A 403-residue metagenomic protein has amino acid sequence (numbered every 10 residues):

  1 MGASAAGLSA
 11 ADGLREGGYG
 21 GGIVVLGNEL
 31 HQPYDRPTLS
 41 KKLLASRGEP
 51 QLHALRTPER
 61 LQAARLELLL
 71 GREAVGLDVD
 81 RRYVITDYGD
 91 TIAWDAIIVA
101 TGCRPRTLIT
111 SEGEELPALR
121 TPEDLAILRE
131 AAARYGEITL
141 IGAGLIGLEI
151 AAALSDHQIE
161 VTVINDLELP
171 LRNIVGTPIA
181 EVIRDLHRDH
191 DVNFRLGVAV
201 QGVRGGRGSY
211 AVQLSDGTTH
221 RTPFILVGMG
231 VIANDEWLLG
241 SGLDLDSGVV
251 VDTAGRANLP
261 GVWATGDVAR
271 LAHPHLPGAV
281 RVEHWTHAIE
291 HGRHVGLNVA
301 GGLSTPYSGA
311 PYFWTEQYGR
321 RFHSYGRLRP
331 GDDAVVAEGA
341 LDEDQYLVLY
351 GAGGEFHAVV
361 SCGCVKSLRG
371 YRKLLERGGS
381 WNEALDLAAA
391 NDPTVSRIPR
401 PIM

Functional and structural regions predicted by a protein language model:
M1-E67, A153-V175: Beta1-alpha1 glycine-rich phosphate/pyrophosphate-binding loop at the start of Rossmann-like nucleotide-binding domains
S4-L8, L30, C103-P105, E123 (+3 more regions): Residue-level detector of alpha-helix initiation sites
E16, V268-V365: Mid-to-C-terminal Rossmann-like scaffold of FAD/NAD(P)H-dependent oxidoreductases
G20-G22, L68-I85, I92, H157-T253: A Rossmann-like FAD-binding core segment of flavoenzymes
T86, V99-T101, L140, V227 (+1 more regions): Redox-cofactor binding/interface segments in oxidoreductases and associated redox assembly factors
T101-H157: Glycine-rich dinucleotide-binding loop and its adjacent helix/turn
E114-Y135, Q213, T219-H294: FAD-site-proximal beta/loop scaffold in flavoenzymes
Y210, H220-D244, Y318-I402: C-terminal catalytic lobe of FAD-dependent flavoproteins
